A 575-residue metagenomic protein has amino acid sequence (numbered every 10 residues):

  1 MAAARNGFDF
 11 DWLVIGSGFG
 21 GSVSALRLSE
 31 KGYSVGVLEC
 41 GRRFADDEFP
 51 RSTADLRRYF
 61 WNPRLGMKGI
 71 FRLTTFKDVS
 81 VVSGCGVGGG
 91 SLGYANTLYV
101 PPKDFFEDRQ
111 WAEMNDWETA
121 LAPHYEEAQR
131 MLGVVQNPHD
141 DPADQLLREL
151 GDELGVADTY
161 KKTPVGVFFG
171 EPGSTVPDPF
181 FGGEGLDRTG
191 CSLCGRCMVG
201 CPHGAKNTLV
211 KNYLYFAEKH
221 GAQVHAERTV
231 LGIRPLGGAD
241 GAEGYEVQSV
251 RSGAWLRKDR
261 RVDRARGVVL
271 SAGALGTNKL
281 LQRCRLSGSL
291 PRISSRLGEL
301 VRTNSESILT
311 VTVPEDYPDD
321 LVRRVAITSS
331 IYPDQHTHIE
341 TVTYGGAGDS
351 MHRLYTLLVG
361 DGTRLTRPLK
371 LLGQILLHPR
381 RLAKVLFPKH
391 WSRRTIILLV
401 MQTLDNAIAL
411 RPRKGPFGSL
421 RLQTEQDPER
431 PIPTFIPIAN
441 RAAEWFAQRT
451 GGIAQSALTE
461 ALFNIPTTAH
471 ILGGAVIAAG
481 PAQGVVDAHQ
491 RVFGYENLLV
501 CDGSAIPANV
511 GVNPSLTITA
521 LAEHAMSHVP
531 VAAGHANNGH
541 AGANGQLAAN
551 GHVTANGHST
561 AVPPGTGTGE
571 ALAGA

Functional and structural regions predicted by a protein language model:
M1-W12, E30-K31, V531-A575: Extreme N-terminal leader/targeting segments of oxidoreductases
F10-V37: N-terminal Rossmann-like FAD-binding beta1-loop-alpha1 element of flavoenzymes
V14, G18-F19, L275, R430 (+1 more regions): Residue-level detector of alpha-helix initiation sites
E30, G41-S52, H203, K211 (+8 more regions): Glycine-rich loop(s) and the adjacent beta-strand/alpha-helix scaffold that form part
L56-H139: Redox-cofactor-proximal catalytic regions of oxidoreductases
K68, C194-C197, L231, I396-L399 (+1 more regions): A glycine-rich dinucleotide-binding beta-alpha-beta segment and adjacent secondary-structure elements that constitute
G69, T75, G90, Y94 (+9 more regions): FAD cofactor-binding and catalytic pocket of flavoenzymes
D116-E227, L462-T467: Conserved redox-cofactor binding core of oxidoreductases
